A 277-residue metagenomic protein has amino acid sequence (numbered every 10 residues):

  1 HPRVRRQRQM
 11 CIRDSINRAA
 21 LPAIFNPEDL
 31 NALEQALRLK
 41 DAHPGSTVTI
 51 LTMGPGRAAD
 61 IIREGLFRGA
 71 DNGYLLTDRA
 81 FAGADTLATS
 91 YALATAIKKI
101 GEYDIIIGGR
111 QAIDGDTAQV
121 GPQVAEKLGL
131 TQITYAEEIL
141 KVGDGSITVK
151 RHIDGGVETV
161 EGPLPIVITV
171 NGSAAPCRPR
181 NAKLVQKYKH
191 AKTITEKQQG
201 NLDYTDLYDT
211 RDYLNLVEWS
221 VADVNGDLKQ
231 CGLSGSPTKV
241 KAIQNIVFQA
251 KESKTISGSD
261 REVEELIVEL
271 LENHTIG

Functional and structural regions predicted by a protein language model:
H1-R8, I12: Single conserved hydrophobic/aromatic residue that forms the stacking wall/gate of nucleotide- or nucleobase-binding
N17-N31, S257-D260: Short, glycine-rich nucleotide/cofactor-binding loops
D29-K40: Histidine-anchored nucleotide/phosphate-binding helix
G45-T49, N72: Residues at the starts of beta-strands that form the adenosine-phosphate
D60-A92: A glycine-rich helix N-cap at a beta->alpha junction
I97-D104: Glycine-rich phosphate-binding loop signature in dinucleotide/nucleotide-binding domains
G115-Q132: Short Gly/Thr/Asp-enriched flexible loops that form oxyanion-binding sites at enzyme active sites
I139-G277: Electrostatically charged, flexible surface regions
